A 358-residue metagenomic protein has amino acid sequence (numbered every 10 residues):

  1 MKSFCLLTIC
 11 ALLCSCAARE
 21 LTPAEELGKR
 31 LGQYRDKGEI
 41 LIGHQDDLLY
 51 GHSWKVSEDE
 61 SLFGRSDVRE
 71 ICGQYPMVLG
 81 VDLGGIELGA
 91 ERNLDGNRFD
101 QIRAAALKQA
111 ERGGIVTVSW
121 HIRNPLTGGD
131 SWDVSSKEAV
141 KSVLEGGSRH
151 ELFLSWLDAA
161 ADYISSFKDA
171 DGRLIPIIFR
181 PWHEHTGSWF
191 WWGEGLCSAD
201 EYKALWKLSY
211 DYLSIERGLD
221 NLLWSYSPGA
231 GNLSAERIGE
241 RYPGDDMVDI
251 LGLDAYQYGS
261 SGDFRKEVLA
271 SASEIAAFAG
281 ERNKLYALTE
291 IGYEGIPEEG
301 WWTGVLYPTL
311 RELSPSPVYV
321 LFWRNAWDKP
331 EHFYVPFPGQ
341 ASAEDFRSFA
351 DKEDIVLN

Functional and structural regions predicted by a protein language model:
T8-A18: Hydrophobic h-region of N-terminal signal peptides that target proteins for export in Gram-negative bacteria
A17-G80, R92-G96, E353-V356: N-terminal module-boundary/linker segments of secreted carbohydrate-active enzymes
E26-L27, D59-V68, D100-R103, D162-Y163 (+3 more regions): Alpha-helical scaffolding within the catalytic cores of extracellular/periplasmic polymer-degrading hydrolases
D36-D47, K284-N358: Substrate-binding cleft of secreted/luminal carbohydrate-active enzymes
H44-Q45, P176, R180-W182, W206-R237 (+2 more regions): Aromatic-lined carbohydrate-recognition surfaces of secreted/lumenal glycan-active proteins
L79, F179, D249-L251, V320: Conserved, mostly hydrophobic/aromatic
G84, L88-D211, I215, L219: Substrate-binding cleft of extracellular glycoside hydrolase catalytic domains
A235-R237, R241-P297, P336-V356: Glycoside hydrolase catalytic-domain groove-lining segments
